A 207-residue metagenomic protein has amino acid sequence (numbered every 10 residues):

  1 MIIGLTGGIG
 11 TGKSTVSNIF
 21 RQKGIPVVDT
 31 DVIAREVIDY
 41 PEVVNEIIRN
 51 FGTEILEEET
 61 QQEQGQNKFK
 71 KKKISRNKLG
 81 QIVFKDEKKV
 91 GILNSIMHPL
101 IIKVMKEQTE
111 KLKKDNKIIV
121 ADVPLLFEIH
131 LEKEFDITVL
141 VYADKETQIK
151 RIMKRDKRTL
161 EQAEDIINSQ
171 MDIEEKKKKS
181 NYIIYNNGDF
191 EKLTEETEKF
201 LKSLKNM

Functional and structural regions predicted by a protein language model:
I3-L5: Hydrophobic anchor at the beta1->P-loop junction of P-loop NTPases
T11: ATP-binding Walker
S14: Walker A/P-loop
P26-Y40: Short beta-strand-centered segment that lines the nucleotide-binding/catalytic pocket of NTP-utilizing
E36-D115: ATP-dependent small-molecule kinase phosphotransfer cores that center on conserved nucleotide phosphate-binding segments
M105, K133-E134, R158-S203: Small-molecule kinase domains that catalyze NTP-dependent phosphoryl transfer to phosphate-bearing small molecules
K106-L112, I118-K154: ATP-dependent NMP and nucleoside kinases share a basic, alpha-helical "lid"
